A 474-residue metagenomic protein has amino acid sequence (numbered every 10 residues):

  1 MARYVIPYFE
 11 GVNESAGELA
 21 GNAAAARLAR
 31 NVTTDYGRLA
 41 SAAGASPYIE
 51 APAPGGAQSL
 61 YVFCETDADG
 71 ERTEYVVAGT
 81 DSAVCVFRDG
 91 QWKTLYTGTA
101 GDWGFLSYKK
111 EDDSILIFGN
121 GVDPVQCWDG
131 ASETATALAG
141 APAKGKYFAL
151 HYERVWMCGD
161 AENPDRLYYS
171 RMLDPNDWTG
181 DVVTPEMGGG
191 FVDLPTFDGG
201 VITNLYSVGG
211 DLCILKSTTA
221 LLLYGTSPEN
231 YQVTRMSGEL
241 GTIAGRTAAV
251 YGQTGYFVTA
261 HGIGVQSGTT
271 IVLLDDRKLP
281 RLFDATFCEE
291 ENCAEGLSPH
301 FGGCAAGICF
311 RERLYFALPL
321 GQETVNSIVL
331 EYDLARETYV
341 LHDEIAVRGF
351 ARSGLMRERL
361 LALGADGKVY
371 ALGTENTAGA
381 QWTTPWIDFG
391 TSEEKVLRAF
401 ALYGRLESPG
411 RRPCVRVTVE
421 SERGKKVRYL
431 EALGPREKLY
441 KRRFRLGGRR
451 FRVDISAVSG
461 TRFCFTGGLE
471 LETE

Functional and structural regions predicted by a protein language model:
M1-Y96, A100-E111, E239-T254, H261 (+1 more regions): Beta-sheet repeat architectures centered on beta-propellers
A45-G56, Y96-W103, A135-G302: Beta-propeller and closely related beta-pinwheel folds
A83-R88, V125-D129, D165-E186, L222 (+2 more regions): Short beta-strand segments and strand-loop junctions that repeat across beta-rich extracellular domains
D89, N120-D123, D129-S132, G188 (+3 more regions): Acidic/polar residues in short coil/turn loops that connect beta-strands within repeat-based beta-sheet scaffolds
W92, E133, P228-E229, E337: Short coil/turn linkers that define WD40 beta-propeller blade boundaries
L106-L138: Hydrophobic or amphipathic alpha-helical targeting/insertion segments
D113-I117, V122-Q126, Y152-W156, D160 (+2 more regions): A short, charged
